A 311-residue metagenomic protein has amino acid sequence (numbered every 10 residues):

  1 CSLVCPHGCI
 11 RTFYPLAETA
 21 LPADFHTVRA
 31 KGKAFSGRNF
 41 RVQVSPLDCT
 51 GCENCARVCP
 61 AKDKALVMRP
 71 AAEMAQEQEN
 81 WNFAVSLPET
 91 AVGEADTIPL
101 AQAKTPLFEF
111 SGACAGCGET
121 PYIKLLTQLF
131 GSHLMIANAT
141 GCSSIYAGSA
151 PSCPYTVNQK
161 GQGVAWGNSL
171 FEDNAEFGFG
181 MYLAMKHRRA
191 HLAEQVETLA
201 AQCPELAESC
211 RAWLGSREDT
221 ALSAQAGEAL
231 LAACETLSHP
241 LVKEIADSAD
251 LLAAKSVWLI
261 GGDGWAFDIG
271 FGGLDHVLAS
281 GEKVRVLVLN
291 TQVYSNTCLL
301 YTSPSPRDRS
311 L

Functional and structural regions predicted by a protein language model:
S2-I10, R41, R57, D63-L66 (+4 more regions): Beta-sheet entry/capping signal
S2-L21, S45, T50, N54-E73 (+3 more regions): Iron-sulfur cluster-binding cysteine motifs and their immediate structural context in ferredoxin-like electron-transfer
T12-V42, A71-E89, G93-A101, H133: Ferredoxin-type iron-sulfur electron-transfer modules in oxidoreductases and energy-metabolism complexes
P15, L21-H26, N54, A71 (+6 more regions): Short acidic, glycine/serine/threonine-rich loops at helix termini
G116, I145, P151-T156, K160-G161 (+3 more regions): Metallocofactor- and cofactor-centric catalytic cores in central/energy metabolism, strongly enriched
T120-L125, S132-M135, S144-S152, L237-N296: Thiamine diphosphate
D173-L237: N-terminal leader/propeptide and maturation segments of large enzyme subunits in energy/redox metabolism and hydrolases
Y301-D308: Conserved small/polar residues in nucleotide/adenosyl-binding loops
